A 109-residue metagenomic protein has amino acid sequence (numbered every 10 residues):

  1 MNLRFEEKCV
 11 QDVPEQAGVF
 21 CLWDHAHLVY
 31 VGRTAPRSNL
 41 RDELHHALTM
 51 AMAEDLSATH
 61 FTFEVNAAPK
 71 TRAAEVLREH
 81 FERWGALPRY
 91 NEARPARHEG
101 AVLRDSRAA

Functional and structural regions predicted by a protein language model:
M1-V29, R33-A109: Boundary/linker segments flanking structured domains
